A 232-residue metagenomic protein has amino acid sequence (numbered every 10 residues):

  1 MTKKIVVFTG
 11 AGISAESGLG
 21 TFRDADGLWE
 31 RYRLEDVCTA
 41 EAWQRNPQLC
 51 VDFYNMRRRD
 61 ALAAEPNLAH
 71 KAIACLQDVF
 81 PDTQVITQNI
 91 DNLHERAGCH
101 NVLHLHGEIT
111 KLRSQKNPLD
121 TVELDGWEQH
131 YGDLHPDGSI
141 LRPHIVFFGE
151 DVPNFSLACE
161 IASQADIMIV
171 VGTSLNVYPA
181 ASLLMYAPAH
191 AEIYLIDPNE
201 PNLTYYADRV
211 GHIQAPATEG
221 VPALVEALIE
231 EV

Functional and structural regions predicted by a protein language model:
M1-V232: Conserved catalytic core of sirtuin-type NAD+-dependent deacylases
